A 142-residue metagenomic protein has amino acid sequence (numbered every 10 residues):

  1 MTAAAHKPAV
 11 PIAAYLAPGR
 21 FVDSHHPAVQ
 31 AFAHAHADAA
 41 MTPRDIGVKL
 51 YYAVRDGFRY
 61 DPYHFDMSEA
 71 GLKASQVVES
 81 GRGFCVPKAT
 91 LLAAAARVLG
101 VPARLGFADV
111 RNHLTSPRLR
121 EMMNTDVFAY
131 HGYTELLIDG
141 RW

Functional and structural regions predicted by a protein language model:
M1, M41, M67, M122-M123: Detector for methionine-enriched segments
M1-P8: Basic/polar N-terminal segments that are highly enriched at the extreme N-terminus, encompassing both cleavable
H6, A14, P117-E121: Sparse, context-dependent recognition of short Cys/His-centered cofactor- or disulfide-binding micro-motifs
P8-S80: Secondary-structure boundary elements
A40, S68, C85-V86, H113: Residues in flexible loops and secondary-structure boundaries
D61, K73, F84-P87, S116: Alpha-helix initiation/capping motif
V77, G81-F84, D126: Secondary-structure capping and boundary motifs in well-ordered enzyme cores
P87-W142: Hydrophobic/aromatic-rich core segments of domains that either
